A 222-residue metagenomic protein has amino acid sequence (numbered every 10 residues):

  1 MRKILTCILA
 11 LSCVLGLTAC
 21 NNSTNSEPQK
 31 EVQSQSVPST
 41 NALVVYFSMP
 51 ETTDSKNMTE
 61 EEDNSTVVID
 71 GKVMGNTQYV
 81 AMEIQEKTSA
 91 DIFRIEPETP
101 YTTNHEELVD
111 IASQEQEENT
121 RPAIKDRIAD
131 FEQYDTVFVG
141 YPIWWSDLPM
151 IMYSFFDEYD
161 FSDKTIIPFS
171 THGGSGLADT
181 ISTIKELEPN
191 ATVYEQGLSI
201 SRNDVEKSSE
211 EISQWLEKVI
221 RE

Functional and structural regions predicted by a protein language model:
M1-I4, I8-L9: Positively charged n-region of N-terminal signal peptides that target proteins for export
G16-A19: C-terminal motif of bacterial Sec signal peptides marking the signal peptidase cleavage site
N21-Y134, E217-E222: N-terminal beta1-alpha1-beta2 submodule of the flavodoxin-like/Rossmannoid cofactor-binding fold
L43-V45, I92-R94, T136-G140, T165-S170 (+1 more regions): Structural recognition of the beta-strand scaffold that forms the well-ordered cores of secreted hydrolase catalytic
S65-M74, V139-P142, I167-G174, S201-N203: Second-shell loop/turn segments in exported
Q78-M82, E86, M150, S182 (+2 more regions): Solvent-exposed, polar/charged alpha-helical surfaces in well-ordered, non-transmembrane soluble domains, broadly
H105-P189: Helix-loop-strand module that forms the ligand-binding subsite of alpha/beta enzymes
V193-E222: Glycine-rich phosphate/pyrophosphate-binding loop and the adjoining helix
